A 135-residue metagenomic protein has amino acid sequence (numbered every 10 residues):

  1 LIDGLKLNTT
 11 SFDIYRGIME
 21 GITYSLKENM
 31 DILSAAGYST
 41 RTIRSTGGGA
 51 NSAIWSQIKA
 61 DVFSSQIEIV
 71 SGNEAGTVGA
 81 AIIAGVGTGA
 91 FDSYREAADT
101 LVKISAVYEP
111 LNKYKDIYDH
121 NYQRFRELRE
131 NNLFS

Functional and structural regions predicted by a protein language model:
L1-S135: Glycine/Thr-rich phosphate-binding loops that ligate phosphate moieties of nucleotide and other phosphorylated ligands
